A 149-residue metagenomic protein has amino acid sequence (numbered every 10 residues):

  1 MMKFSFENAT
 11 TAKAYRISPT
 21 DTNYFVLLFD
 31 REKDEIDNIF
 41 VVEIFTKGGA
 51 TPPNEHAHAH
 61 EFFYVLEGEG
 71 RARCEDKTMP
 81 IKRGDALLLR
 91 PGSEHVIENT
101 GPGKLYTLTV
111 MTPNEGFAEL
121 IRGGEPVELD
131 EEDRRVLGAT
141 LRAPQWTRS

Functional and structural regions predicted by a protein language model:
M1-N38, R122-S149: A short, N-terminal "cap"/entry segment at the start of jelly-roll beta-barrel domains of the cupin/DSBH fold
F25-L27, V41-A57: Conserved short histidine dyad/triad with adjacent acidic residue
V42-E43, L88, G103-E119: A short hydrophobic beta-strand segment most commonly corresponding to one strand of the jelly-roll/cupin
P52-N54, A72-R73, L89, H95-P102 (+1 more regions): Short beta-strand His + acidic residue motifs that chelate non-heme Fe in jelly-roll/DSBH and cupin folds
H58, K77, S93-E94, G103 (+1 more regions): A generic "binding-loop/recognition-motif" signal
H58-H60, Y64-G70: Glycine- and acidic-residue-biased ligand/ion/polar-headgroup-sensing regions
D76-P91: Short acidic-glycine-tyrosine-enriched beta hairpin
